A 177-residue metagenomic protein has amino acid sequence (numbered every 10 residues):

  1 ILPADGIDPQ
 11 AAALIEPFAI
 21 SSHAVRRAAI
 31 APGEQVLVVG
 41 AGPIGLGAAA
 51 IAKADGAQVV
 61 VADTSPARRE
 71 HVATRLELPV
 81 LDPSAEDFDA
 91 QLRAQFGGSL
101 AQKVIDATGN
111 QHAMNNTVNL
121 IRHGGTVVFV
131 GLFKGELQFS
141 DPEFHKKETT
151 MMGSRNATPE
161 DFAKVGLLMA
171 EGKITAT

Functional and structural regions predicted by a protein language model:
I1: Glycine-rich phosphate/adenylate-binding loop and adjacent beta-alpha elements of nucleotide- or dinucleotide-binding
I7-A85: Mid-domain Rossmann-like dinucleotide-binding core that forms the NAD(H)/NADP(H) cofactor-binding site
R26-A31, F96-G98, N119: Glycine-rich helix-loop-beta junction characteristic of Rossmann-like nucleotide cofactor-binding loops
E34, G125-T126: Glycine-centered, small-residue-biased loops immediately flanking beta-strands in adenine/cofactor-binding cores
D89-A90, G98, K134-T177: C-terminal substrate-binding/catalytic core of Rossmann-like NAD(P)-dependent dehydrogenases/reductases
S99-I105: Short SAM/SAH-binding signature in class I
I121-H123: Helix-to-beta-strand junctions that scaffold the AdoMet/dcAdoMet cofactor pocket in Class I SAM-dependent enzymes
V130-G131: Acidic carboxylate diad motif detector
